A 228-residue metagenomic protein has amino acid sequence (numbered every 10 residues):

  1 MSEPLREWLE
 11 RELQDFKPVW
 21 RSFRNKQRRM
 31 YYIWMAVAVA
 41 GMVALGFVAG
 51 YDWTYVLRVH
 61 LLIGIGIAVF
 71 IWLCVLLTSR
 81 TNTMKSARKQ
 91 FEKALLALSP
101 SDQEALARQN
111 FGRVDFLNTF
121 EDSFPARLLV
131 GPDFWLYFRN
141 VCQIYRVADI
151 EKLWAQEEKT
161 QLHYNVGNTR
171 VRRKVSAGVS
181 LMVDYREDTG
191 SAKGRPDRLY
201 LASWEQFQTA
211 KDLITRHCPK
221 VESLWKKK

Functional and structural regions predicted by a protein language model:
M1-R28, Q109-F111: Cytosolic juxtamembrane N-terminal segments of multi-pass membrane proteins
S2-L5, A68, L73-P132: Anionic N-terminal interaction surfaces
R6-L13, K17, E92-L95, K211 (+2 more regions): Residue-level detector of alpha-helical secondary structure
R21-A87: Alpha-helical transmembrane spans
A126-G167: Phosphoinositide-binding peripheral membrane targeting modules
W154-K228: Acidic, Ser/Thr- and proline-rich intrinsically disordered linker/docking segments of eukaryotic scaffolds
